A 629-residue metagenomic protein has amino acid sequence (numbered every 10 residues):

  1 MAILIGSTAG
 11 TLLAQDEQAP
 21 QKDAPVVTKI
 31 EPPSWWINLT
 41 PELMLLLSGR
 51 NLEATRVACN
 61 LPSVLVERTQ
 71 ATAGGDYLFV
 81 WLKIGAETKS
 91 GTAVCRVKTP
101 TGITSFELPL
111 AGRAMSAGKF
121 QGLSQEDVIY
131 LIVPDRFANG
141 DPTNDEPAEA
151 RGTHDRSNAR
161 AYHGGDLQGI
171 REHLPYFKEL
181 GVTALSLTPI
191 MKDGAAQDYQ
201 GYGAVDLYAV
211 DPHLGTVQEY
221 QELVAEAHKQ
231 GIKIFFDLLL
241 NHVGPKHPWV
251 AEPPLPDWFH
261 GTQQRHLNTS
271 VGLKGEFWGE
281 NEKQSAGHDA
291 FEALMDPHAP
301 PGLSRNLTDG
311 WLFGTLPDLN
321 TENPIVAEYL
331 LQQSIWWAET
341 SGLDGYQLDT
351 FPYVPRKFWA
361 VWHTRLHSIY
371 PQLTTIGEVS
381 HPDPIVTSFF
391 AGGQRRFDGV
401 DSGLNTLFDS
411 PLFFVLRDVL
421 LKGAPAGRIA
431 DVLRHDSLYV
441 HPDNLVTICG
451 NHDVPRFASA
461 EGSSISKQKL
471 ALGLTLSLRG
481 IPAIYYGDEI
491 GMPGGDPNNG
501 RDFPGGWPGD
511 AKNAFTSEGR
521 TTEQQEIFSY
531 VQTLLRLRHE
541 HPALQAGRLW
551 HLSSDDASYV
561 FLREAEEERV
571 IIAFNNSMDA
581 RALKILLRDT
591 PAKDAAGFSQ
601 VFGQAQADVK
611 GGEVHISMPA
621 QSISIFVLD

Functional and structural regions predicted by a protein language model:
M1-T8: Bacterial N-terminal signal peptides
A14-D16, T104, A111-V128, R171 (+3 more regions): Carbohydrate-interacting/catalytic domains
Q15, L39-T101: Immunoglobulin-like IPT/TIG beta-sandwich domains and homologous Ig-like subdomains
Q15-A54, L110-M115, K119: Beta-strand/beta-sandwich contexts
I132, F177, L187, L207 (+10 more regions): Conserved, mostly hydrophobic/aromatic
F137-I335, T340, V361-S368, I385-V386 (+1 more regions): Substrate-binding/active-site clefts of carbohydrate-active enzymes
V224, H228, H242, V250-A251 (+8 more regions): Active-site-proximal helices and loops of the catalytic beta/alpha 8
P442-S463: Active-site clefts of carbohydrate-active enzymes
